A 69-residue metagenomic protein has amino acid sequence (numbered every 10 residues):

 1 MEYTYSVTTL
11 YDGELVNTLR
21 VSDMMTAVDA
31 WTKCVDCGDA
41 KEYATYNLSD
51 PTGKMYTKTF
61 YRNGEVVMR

Functional and structural regions predicted by a protein language model:
M1, M24-M25, M55, M68: Detector for methionine-enriched segments
M1-E2, T26-D29, D50: Short amphipathic alpha-helical surface micro-motifs
M1-V16: Short aromatic-glycine-(Arg/Gly/Cys) micro-motifs in beta-strand/loop hairpins
Y3-Y5, V21, L48: Intrinsically disordered, low-complexity segments enriched in Ser/Pro/Gly/Ala and basic residues
T9, R20-Y43: A short, charged, amphipathic alpha-helix used as a generic interaction element across diverse proteins
V16, D36-R69: Short, mixed-charge low-complexity intrinsically disordered segments
